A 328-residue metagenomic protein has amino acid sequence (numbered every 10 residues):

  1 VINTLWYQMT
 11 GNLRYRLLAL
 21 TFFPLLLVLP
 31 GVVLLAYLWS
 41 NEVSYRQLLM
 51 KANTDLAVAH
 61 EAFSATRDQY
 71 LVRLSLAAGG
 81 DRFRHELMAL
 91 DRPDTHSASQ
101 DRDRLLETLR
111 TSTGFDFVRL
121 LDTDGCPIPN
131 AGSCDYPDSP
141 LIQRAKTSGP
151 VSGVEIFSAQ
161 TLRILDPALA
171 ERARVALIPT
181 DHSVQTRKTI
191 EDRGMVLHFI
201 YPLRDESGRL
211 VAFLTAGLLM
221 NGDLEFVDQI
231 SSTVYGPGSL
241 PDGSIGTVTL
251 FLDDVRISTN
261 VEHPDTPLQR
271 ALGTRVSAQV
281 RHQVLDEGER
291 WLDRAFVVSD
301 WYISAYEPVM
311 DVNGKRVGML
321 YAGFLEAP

Functional and structural regions predicted by a protein language model:
V1-G11: Short, Lys/Arg-rich, polar N-terminal cytosolic tail immediately upstream of the first transmembrane signal-anchor
G11-T95, Q100, R104-D116, T123 (+3 more regions): Juxtamembrane extracytoplasmic/periplasmic/luminal helical "stalk" adjacent to the first N-terminal
P93-G114, C126-R187, D223-P237, T259-F296 (+1 more regions): Extracytoplasmic/periplasmic sensor domains and loops in membrane signaling proteins
L120, L250, V284, A295 (+1 more regions): Short aromatic-centered micro-motifs
L121-C126, M220, L252-I257: Short acidic/glycine-rich beta-turn/loop cap or linker motifs at sensory/regulatory domain boundaries that couple input
D122, D205, F251, D311-V312: Short, acidic, Ser/Thr-enriched surface-loop or helix-capping motifs
F199, A212-L219, F296, I303-A327: Short, hydrophobic beta-strand elements of compact beta-sandwich sensory domains
